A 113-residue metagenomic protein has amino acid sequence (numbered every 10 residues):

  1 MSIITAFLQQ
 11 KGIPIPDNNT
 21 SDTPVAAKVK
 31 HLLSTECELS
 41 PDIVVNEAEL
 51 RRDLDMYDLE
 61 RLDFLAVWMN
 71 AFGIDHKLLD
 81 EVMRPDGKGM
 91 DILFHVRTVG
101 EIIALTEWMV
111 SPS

Functional and structural regions predicted by a protein language model:
S2-A66, N70-S113: Phosphopantetheine-dependent thiolation modules in NRPS/PKS and related acyl-activating systems
